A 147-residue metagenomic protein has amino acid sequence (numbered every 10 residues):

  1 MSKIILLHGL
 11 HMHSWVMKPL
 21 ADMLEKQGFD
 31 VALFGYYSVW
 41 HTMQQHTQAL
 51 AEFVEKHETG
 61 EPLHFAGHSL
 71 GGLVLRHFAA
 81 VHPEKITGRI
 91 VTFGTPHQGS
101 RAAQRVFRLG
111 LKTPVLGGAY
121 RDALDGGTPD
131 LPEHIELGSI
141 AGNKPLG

Functional and structural regions predicted by a protein language model:
I4-L10, W15, P19, M23-E136: Serine-dependent carboxylesterase/thioesterase catalytic core of lipase-like alpha/beta-hydrolase/SGNH enzymes
G138-L146: Conserved strand-to-loop "acid loop" that flanks and positions the catalytic carboxylate
